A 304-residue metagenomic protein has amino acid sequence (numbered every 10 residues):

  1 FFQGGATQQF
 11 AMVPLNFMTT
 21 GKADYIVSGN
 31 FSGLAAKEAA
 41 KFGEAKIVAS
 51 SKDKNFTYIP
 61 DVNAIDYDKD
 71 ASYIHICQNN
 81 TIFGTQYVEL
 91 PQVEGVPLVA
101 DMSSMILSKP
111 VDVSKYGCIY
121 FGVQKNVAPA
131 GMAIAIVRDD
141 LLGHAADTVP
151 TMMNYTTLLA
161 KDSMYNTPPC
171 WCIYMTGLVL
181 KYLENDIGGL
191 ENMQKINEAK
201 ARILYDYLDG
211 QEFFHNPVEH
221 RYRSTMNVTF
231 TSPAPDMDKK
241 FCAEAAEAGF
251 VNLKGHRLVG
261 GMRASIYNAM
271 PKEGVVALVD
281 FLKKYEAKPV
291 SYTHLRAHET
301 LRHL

Functional and structural regions predicted by a protein language model:
F1-D24, S32-A35: Conserved beta-loop-alpha segment that forms the PLP phosphate-binding cup at the N-terminus of a helix
F1-Q3, Y25, I47-A49, I76 (+3 more regions): General beta-strand structural signal in soluble alpha/beta enzymes
A39, S50-I106: Active-site phosphate-binding strand-loop segment of PLP-dependent enzymes
C118, V123-Y205, E219: Active-site C-terminal subdomain of aminotransferase-like
F214-A245: Conserved PLP-binding catalytic core of the aspartate aminotransferase-like
M226-A234, F250-D280: Conserved PLP-binding active-site segment of the aspartate aminotransferase-like
T293-T300: Conserved small/polar residues in nucleotide/adenosyl-binding loops
